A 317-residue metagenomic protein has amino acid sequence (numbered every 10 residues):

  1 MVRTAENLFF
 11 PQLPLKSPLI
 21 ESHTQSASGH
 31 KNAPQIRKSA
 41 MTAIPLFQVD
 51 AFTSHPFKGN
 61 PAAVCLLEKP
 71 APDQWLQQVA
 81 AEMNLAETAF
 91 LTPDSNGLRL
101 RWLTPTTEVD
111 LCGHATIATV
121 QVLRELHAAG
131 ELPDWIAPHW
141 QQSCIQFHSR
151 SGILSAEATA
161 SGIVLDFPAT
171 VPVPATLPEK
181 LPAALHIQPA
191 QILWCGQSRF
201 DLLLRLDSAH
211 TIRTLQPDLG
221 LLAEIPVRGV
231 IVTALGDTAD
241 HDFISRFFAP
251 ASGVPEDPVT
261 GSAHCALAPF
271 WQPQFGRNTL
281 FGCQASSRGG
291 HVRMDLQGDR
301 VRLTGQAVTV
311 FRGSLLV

Functional and structural regions predicted by a protein language model:
M1-A5: Cationic, amphipathic, low-complexity segments that mediate targeting or membrane/lipid association
L8-F10: Short hydrophobic targeting helices and cationic amphipathic motifs that mediate membrane/organellar targeting
L13, S17, S26: Cationic, low-complexity basic patches in intrinsically disordered or flexible, solvent-exposed regions
E21, G29-A40: Short, Lys/Arg-enriched N-terminal segments with co-localized hydrophobic residues within the first ~10-30 amino acids
E21-Q25, T104: Residue-level detector of transmembrane insertion/anchoring sites
R37, M41-C112, I117-V317: Active-site proximal loop and beta-alpha junction motif in alpha/beta enzyme cores
